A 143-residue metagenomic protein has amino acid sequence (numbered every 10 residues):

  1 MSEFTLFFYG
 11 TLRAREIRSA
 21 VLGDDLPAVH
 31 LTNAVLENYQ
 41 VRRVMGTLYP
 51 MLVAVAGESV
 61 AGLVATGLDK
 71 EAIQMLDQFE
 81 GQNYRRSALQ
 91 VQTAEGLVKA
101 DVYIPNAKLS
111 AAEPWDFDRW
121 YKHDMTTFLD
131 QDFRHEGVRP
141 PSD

Functional and structural regions predicted by a protein language model:
M1-D143: Glycine-aromatic micro-motifs
